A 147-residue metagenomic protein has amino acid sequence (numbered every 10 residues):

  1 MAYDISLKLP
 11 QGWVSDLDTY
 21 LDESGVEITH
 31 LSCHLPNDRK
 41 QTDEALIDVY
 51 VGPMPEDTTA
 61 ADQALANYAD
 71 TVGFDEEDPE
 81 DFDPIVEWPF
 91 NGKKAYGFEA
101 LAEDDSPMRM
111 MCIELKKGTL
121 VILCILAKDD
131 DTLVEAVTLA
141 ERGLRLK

Functional and structural regions predicted by a protein language model:
M1-I28: N-terminal "mature-domain start" segment
Y3, T58, D62, D130-V134: Generic detection of long, well-ordered alpha-helical segments
K8, Q63-N67, L139: Long, highly charged amphipathic alpha-helices
P10-W13, G118-K147: Surface-exposed amphipathic alpha-helical segments
T19-V121: Conserved polar/disulfide-associated segments of primarily extracytoplasmic proteins
